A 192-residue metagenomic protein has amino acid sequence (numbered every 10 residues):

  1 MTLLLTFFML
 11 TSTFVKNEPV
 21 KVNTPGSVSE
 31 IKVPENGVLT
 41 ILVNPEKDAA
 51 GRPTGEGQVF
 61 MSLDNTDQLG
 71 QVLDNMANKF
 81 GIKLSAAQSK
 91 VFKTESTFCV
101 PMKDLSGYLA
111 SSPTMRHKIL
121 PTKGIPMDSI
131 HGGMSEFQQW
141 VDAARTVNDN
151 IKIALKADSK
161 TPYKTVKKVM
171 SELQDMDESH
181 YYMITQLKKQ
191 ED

Functional and structural regions predicted by a protein language model:
M1-P19: Hydrophobic single transmembrane helices highlighted by the model
V15-D192: Long, low-hydrophobicity, acidic/polar, solvent-exposed interaction domains
